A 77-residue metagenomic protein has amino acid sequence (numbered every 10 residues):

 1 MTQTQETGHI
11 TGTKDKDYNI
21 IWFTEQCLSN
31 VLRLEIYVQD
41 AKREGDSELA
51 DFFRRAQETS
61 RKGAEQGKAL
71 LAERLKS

Functional and structural regions predicted by a protein language model:
M1-S77: Iron-associated oxidoreductase/ferritin-like identity signal
